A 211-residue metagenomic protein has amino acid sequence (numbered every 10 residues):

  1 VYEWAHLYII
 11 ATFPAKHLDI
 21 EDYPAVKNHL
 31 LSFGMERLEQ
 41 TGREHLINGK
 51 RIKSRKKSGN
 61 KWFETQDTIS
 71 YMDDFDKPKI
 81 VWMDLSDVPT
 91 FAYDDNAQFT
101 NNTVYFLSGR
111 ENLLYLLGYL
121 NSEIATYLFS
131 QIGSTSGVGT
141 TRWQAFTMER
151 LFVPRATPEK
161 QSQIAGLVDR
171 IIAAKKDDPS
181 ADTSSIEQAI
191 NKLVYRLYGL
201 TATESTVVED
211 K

Functional and structural regions predicted by a protein language model:
V1-S162: Polybasic, glycine- and aromatic-enriched phosphate-binding surface used to engage nucleic acids
A25, F33, M148-R150, P154-K211: Non-catalytic DNA-recognition/assembly elements of restriction-modification systems
